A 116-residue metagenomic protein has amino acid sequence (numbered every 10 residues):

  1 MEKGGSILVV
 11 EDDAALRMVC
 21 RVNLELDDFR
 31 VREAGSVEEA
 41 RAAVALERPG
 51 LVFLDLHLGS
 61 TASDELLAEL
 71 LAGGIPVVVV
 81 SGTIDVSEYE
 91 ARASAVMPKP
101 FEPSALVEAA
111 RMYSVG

Functional and structural regions predicted by a protein language model:
M1-L8, E38-A42, A91, E102-G116: Non-catalytic signal-transmission and effector/linker regions of two-component phosphorelay proteins
E11: Conserved acidic carboxylate
A14-R32: Two-component/phosphorelay signaling modules centered on CheY-like receiver
E33-L51: Acidic, metal-coordinating helix/loop segments flanking the phosphotransfer/catalytic sites of two-component signaling
A42, T61-I75: Short amphipathic alpha-helix used as the core "switch/output" element in two-component signaling
D55: Active-site residues of response regulator receiver
V80-S81: Hydrophobic/aromatic residues positioned on beta-strands within the core alpha/beta folds
K99: A Lys-centered signature of the CheY-like receiver
